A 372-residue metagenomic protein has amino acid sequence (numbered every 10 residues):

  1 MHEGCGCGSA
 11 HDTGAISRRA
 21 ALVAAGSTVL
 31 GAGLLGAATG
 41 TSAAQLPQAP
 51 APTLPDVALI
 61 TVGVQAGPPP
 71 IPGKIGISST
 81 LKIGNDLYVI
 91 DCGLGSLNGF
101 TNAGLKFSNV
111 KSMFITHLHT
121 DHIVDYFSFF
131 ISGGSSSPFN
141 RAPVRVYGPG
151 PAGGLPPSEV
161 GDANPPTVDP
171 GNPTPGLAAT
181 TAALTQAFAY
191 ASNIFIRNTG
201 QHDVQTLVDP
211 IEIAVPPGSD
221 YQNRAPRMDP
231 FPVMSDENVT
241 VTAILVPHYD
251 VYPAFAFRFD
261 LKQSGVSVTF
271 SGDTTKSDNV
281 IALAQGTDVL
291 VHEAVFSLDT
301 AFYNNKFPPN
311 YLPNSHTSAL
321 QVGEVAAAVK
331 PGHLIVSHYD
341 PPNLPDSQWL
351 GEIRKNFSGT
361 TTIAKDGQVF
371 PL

Functional and structural regions predicted by a protein language model:
H2-G14, L22-V23, V29-L30, L34 (+2 more regions): Binuclear metal-dependent hydrolase catalytic cores
C5, H11, S17, F255-T269 (+1 more regions): Cap/insert and terminal regions of metallo-dependent hydrolase folds
V23-A24, N343: Intrinsically disordered, low-complexity segments enriched in polar/charged small residues
I90, S271-G272: Short His-Asn-centered micro-motif
